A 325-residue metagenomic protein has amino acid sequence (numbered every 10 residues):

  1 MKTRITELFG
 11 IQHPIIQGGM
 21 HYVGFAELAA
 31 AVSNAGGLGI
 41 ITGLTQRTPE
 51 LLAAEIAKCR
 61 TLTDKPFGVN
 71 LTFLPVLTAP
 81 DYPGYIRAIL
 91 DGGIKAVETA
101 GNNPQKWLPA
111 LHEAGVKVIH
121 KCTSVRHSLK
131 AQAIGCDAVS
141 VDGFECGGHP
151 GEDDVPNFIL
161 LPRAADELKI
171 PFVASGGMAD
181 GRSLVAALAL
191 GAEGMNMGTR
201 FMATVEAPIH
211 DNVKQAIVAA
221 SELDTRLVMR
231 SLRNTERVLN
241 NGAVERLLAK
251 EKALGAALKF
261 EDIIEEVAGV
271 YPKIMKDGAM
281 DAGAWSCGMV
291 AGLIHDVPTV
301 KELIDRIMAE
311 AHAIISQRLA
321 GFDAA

Functional and structural regions predicted by a protein language model:
M1-E167, P171: Active-site entrance/lid segments in N-terminal catalytic domains of soluble metabolic enzymes
M20, G177-M178: Active-site metal-binding loops of divalent metal-dependent hydrolases
G151-V173, A179-A325: Conserved active-site-proximal phosphate/metal-binding subdomains
